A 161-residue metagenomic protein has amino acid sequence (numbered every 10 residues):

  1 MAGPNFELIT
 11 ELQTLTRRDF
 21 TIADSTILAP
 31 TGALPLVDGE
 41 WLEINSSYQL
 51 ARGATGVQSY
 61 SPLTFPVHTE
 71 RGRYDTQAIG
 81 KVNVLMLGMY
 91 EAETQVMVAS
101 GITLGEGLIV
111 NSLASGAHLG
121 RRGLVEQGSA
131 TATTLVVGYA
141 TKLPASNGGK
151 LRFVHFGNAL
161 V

Functional and structural regions predicted by a protein language model:
M1-V161: Surface-exposed, low-hydrophobicity beta-strand/loop segments enriched in small/polar/acidic residues
